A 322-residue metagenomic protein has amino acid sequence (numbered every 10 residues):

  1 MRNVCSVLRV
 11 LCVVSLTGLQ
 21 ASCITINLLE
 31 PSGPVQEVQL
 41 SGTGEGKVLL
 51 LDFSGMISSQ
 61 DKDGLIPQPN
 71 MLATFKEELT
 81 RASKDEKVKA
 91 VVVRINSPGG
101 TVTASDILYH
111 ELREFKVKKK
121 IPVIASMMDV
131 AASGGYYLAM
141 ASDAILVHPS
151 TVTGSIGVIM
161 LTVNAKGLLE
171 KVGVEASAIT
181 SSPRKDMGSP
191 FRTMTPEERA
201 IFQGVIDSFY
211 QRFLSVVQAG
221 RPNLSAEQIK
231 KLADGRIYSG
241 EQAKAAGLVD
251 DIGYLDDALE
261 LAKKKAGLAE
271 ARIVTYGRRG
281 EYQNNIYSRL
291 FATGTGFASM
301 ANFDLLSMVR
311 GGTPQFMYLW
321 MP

Functional and structural regions predicted by a protein language model:
R2-A125, V130-A131, M140-H148, I159-P322: N-terminal organellar transit peptides
A132-S133, V152-I156: Short gly/pro/ser/thr-enriched loop/turn and capping motifs at secondary-structure boundaries
